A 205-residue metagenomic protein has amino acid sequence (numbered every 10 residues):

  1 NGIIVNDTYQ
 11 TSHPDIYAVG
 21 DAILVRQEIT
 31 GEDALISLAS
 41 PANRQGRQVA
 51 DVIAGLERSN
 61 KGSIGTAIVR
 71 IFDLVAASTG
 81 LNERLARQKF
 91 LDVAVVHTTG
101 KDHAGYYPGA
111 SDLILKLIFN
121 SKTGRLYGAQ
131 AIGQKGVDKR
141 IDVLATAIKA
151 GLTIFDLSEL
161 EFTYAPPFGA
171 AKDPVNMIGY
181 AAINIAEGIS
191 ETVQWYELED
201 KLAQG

Functional and structural regions predicted by a protein language model:
N1-Q48, V143, A147: FAD-site-proximal beta/loop scaffold in flavoenzymes
Q10-T11, K61, Y107-A110: Solvent-exposed alpha-helices and their adjacent loops that cap or buttress functional pockets in soluble metabolic
I16-A18, L117, G205: Residue-level marker for buried hydrophobic side chains located in beta-strands that build the well-ordered beta-sheet
V19-R26, V49-L56, K89, A147-G151 (+2 more regions): Change "in soluble alpha/beta enzymes" to "in soluble alpha/beta proteins
A22, D33-S37, D51-G80, A150 (+1 more regions): Active-site-proximal substrate-binding core of FAD-dependent oxidoreductases
N60, R84-Q88, D200-A203: Short, conserved, surface-exposed binding loops centered on an aromatic residue
F72-T79, R87-I189: Flexible, glycine-rich terminal cap/loop adjacent to redox cofactors in electron-transfer oxidoreductases
S190-A203: A short, well-structured juxtamembrane/interface segment
